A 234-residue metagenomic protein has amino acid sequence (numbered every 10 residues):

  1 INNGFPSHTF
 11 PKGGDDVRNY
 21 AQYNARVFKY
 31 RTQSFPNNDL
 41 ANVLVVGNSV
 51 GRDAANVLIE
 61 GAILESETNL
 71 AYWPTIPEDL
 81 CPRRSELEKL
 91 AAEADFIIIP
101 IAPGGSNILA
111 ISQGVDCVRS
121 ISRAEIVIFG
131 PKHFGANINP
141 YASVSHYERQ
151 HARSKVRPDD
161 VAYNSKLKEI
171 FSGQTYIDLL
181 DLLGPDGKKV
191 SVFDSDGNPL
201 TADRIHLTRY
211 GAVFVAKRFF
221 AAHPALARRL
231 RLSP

Functional and structural regions predicted by a protein language model:
I1-P234: Extracellular/periplasmic envelope-modification machinery, especially enzymes that add or remove acyl/ester groups on
